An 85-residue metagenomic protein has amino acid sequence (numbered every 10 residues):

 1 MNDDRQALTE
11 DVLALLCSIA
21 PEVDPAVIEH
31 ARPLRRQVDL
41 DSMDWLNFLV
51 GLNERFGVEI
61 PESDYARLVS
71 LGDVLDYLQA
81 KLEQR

Functional and structural regions predicted by a protein language model:
N2-L40, D44-V50, E54-R85: Phosphopantetheine-dependent thiolation modules in NRPS/PKS and related acyl-activating systems
